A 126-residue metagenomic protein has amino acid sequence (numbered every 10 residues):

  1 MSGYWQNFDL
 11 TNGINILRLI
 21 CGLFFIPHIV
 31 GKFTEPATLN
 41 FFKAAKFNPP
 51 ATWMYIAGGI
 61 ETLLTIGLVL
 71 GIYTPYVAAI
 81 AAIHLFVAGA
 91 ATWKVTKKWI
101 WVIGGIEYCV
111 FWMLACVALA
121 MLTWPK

Functional and structural regions predicted by a protein language model:
M1-T34, K43, A51-G59, L63 (+1 more regions): Extended, low-polarity transmembrane helix blocks
